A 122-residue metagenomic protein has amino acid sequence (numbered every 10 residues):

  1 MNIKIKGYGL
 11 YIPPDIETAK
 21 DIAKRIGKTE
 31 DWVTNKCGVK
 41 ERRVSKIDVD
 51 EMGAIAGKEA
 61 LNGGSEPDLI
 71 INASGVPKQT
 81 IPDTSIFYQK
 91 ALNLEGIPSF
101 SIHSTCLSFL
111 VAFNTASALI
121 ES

Functional and structural regions predicted by a protein language model:
M1-I71, K90-L92: Conserved "HGTGT" condensation-loop signature of ketosynthase/thiolase-family condensing enzymes that catalyze
I22, T84-E95, S117-E121: A glycine- and small-aliphatic-rich helix-loop capping segment at beta-alpha/alpha-beta transitions that lines
K40-K46, V76, P98-I102: A short glycine/serine-rich beta->alpha loop
V49, G53, I81, T105 (+1 more regions): Conserved donor sugar-nucleotide recognition element shared by glycan-biosynthetic enzymes
N62-D68, L94-P98, A118-S122: Structural signature of cysteine-dependent C-C bond-forming condensing enzymes
L69, S74, G96-C106: A short, structured active-site edge motif that brings together acidic residues
P77-F87, F113-N114: Active-site-adjacent elements of ketosynthase-type condensing enzymes
F100-S122: Active-site-proximal alpha-helical scaffold in enzymes
